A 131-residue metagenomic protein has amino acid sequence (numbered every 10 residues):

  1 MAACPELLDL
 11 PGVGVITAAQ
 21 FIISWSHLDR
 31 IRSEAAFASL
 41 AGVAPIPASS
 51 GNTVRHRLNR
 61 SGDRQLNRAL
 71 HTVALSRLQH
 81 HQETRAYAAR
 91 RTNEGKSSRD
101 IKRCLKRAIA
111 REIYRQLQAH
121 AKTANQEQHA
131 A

Functional and structural regions predicted by a protein language model:
M1-A131: A detector of single, family-specific signature residues that are central to catalytic or substrate-handling motifs
